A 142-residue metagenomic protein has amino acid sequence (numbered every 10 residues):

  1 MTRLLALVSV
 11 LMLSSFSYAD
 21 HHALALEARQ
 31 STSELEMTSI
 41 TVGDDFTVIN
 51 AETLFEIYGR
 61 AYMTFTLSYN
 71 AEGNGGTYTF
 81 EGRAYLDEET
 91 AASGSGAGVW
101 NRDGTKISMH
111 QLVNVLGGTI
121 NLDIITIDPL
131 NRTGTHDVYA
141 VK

Functional and structural regions predicted by a protein language model:
M1-V8: Sec-dependent signal peptide recognition, specifically the positively charged N-region followed immediately by
Y18-K142: Beta-strand-enriched cores of mature, soluble protein domains
